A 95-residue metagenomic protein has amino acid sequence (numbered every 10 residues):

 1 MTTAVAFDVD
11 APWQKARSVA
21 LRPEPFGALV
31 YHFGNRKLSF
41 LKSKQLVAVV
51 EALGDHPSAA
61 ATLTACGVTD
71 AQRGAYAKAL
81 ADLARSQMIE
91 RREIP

Functional and structural regions predicted by a protein language model:
M1-R36: Long, low-complexity, charged/polar intrinsically disordered regions in eukaryotic proteins
T2, G34-P95: Long, charge-rich, low-complexity alpha-helical segments
